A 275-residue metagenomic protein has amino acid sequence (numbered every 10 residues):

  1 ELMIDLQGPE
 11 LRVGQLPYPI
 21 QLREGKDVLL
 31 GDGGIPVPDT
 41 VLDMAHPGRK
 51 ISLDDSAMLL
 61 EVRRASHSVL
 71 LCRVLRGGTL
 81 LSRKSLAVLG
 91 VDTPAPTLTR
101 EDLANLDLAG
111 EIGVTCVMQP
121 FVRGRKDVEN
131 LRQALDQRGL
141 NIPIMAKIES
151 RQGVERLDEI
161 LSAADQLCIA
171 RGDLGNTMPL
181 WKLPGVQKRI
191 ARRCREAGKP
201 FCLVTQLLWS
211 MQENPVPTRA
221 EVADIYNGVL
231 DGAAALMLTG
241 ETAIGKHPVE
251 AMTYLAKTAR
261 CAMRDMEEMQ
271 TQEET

Functional and structural regions predicted by a protein language model:
E1-T275: Non-catalytic helical/linker scaffolds that mediate oligomerization, partner binding, and domain coupling around large
